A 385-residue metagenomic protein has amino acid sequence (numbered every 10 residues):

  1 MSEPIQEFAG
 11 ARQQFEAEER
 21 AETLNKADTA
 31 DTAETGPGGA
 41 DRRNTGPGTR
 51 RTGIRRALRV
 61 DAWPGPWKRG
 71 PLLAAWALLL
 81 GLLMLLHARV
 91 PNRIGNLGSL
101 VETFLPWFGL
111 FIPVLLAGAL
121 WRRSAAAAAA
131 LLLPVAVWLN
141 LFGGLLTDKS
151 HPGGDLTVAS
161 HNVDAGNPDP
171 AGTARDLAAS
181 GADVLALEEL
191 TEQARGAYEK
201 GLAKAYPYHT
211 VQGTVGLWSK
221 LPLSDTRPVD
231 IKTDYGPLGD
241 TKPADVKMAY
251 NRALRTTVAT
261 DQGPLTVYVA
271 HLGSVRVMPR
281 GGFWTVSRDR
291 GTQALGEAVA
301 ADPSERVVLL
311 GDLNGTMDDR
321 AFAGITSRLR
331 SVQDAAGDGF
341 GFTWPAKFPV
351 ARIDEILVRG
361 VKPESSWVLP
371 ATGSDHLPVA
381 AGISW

Functional and structural regions predicted by a protein language model:
S2-E19, D31, G48-R51, R55-A117 (+3 more regions): Metal-dependent phosphoester-hydrolase catalytic domains
E16, E22-E34, D41, D230 (+1 more regions): Asp/Glu-rich intrinsically disordered low-complexity tracts
T23, R50-I54, V60-G70, W138-D155: Protein maturation boundaries and topogenic segments
V101, N162, D312: Divalent metal-coordination and catalytic microenvironments
A117-A125: Structural signal for the C-terminal ends of transmembrane alpha-helices and the immediately following loop
A129-R175, A179, V229-D230: N-terminal signal-anchor transmembrane helix
N167-A178, E189-W385: Soluble catalytic domains of enzymes that build or remodel membrane lipids, polysaccharides, and related
